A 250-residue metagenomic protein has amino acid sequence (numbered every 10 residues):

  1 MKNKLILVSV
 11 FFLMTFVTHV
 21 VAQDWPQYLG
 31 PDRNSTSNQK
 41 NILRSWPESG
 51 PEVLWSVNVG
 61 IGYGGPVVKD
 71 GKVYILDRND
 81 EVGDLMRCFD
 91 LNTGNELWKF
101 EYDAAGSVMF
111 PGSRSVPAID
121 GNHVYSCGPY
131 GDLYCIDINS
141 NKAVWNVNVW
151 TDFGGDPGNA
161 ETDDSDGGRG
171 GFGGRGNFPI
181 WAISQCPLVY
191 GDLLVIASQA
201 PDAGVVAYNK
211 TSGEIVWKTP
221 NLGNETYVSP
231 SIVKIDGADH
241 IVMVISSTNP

Functional and structural regions predicted by a protein language model:
M1-Q23: Bacterial Sec-dependent N-terminal signal peptides
V21-P250: Noncatalytic, solvent-exposed loop/strand surfaces of beta-propeller-type extracellular/periplasmic domains
